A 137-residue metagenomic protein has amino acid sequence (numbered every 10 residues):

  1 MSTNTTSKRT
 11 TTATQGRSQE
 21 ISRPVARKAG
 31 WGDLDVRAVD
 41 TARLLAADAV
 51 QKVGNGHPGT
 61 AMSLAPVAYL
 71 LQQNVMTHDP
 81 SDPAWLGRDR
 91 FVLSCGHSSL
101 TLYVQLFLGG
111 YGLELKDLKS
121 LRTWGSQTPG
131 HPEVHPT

Functional and structural regions predicted by a protein language model:
M1-Q15: N-terminal acidic, proline/glycine-rich, low-complexity intrinsically disordered segments
G16-W31: Short, contiguous pre-domain boundary segments
S18-Q19, A38-A42, Q127-G130: Short hydrophobic/aromatic-rich motifs at helix boundaries and adjacent loops
A29-L45: Conserved N-terminal diphosphate/IPP-binding helix and adjacent helical/loop segment of trans-prenyltransferase domains
G32, S63-T137: Cofactor-binding active-site loop characterized by glycine-rich and histidine/acidic residues
T41-N55: N-terminal capping segment at the start of a domain
